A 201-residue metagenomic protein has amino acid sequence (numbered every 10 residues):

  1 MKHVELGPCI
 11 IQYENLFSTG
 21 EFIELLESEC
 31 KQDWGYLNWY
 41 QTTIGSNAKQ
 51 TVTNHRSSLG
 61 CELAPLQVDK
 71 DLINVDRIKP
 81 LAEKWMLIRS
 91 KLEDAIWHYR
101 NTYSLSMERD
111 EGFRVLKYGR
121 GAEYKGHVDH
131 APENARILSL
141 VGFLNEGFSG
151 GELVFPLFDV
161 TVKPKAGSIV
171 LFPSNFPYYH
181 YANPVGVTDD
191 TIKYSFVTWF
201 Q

Functional and structural regions predicted by a protein language model:
M1-Y103: Non-heme Fe(II)/2-oxoglutarate
T102-F113: A short coil-to-beta-strand element that immediately follows conserved catalytic motifs
G112, I137-V141, G150: Short glycine-rich loop/turn motifs
V115-P132: Conserved short histidine dyad/triad with adjacent acidic residue
P132, R136, G147-Q201: Catalytic core of Fe(II)/2-oxoglutarate
